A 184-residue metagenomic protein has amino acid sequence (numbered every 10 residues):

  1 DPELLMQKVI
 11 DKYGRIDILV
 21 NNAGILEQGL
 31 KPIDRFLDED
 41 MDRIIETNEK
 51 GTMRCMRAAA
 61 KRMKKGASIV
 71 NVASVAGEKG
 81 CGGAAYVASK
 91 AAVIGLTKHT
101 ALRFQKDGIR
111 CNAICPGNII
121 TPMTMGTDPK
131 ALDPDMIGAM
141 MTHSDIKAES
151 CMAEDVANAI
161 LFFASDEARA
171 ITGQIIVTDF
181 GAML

Functional and structural regions predicted by a protein language model:
L30, I160-L161, T172-L184: Short C-terminal tail/terminal secondary-structure segment of NAD(P)H-dependent dehydrogenase/reductase domains
L30-I33, L37-D42, M140-M141: Substrate-binding pocket helix/loop in short-chain dehydrogenase/reductase
K31, G80-A88, H99, T127: Active-site loop-to-helix junction immediately N-terminal to the catalytic Tyr of the SDR YXXXK motif in Rossmann-fold
M56, S89, T97: Active-site helix of classical SDR
S74: Residue(s) in the substrate-gating loop at a strand-loop-helix junction that position the organic substrate next
Q105, R110, I171-G173: Short, small/polar-rich loop/turn modules that mediate ligand/substrate recognition or access, typified
L132-D155: Catalytic Tyr-x(3-8)-Lys segment
